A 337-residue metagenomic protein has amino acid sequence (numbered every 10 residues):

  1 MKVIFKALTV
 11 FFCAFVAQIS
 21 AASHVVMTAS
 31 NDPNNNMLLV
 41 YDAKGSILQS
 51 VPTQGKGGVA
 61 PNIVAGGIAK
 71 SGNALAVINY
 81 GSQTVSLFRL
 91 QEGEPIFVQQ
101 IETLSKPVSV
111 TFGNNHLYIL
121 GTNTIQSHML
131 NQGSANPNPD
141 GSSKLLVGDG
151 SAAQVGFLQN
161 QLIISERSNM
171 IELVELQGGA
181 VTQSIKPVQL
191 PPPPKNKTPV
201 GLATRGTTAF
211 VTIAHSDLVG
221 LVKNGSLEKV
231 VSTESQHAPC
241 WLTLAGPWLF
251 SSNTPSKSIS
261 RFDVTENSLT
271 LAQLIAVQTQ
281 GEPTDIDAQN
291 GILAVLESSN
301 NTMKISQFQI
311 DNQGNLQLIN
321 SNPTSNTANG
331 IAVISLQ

Functional and structural regions predicted by a protein language model:
A22-Q49: An edge-strand/N-cap motif at the start of beta-rich repeat modules
T28-D32, V77-G81, I119-N123, I164-S168 (+3 more regions): Conserved beta-strand positions in repeat-built beta-propeller and related beta-rich domains
N35-L38, Q83-V85, I125-S127, M170-E172 (+3 more regions): Structural signal for beta-propeller blades
D42-S46, F88-G93, M129-N136, L173-T182 (+3 more regions): Short loop/turn segments immediately following beta-strands, especially the blade-tip and inter-blade linker loops
I47-A60, E94-I101, N138-L146, T182-P193 (+3 more regions): A short beta-strand motif characteristic of beta-propeller blades
Q54-S71, I101-H116, K144-Q161, Q189-A209 (+3 more regions): Beta-rich, blade/repeat-based domains predominating in secreted/periplasmic proteins but also intracellular
I119-M129, P137-G178, K186: Aromatic- and glycine-enriched pocket-lining scaffold segments that form the walls of small-molecule binding clefts
S298-Q337: Blade-level signature of beta-propeller repeat domains, shared across WD40, Kelch, NHL, RCC1 and BNR/Asp-box propellers
